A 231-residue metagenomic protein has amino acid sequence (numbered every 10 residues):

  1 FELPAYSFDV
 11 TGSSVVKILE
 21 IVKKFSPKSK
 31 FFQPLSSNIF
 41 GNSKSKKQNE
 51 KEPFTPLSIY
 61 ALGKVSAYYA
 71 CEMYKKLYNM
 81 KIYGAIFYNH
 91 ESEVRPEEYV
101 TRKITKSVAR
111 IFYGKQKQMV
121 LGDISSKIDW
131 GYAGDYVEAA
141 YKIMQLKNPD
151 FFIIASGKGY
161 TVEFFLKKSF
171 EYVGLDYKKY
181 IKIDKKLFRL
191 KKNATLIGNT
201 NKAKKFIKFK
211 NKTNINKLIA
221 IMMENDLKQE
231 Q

Functional and structural regions predicted by a protein language model:
F1-H90, G134, T195, F209 (+2 more regions): N-terminal Rossmann-like NAD(P)+-binding domain of SDR-like oxidoreductases, especially those catalyzing
S14, P96-V100: Residues at alpha-helix caps and immediate loop-helix transition turns in enzyme cores, especially N- and C-cap
N42-K44, V94, F164-F165: Short glycine-/acidic-enriched loop or helix-start segments at secondary-structure transitions that form or flank
N89, E93-P96, S125-D129: Heptad-repeat alpha-helical coiled-coil signaling segments
V100-Q231: C-terminal substrate-binding subdomain of Rossmann-fold SDR/epimerase-dehydratase oxidoreductases
